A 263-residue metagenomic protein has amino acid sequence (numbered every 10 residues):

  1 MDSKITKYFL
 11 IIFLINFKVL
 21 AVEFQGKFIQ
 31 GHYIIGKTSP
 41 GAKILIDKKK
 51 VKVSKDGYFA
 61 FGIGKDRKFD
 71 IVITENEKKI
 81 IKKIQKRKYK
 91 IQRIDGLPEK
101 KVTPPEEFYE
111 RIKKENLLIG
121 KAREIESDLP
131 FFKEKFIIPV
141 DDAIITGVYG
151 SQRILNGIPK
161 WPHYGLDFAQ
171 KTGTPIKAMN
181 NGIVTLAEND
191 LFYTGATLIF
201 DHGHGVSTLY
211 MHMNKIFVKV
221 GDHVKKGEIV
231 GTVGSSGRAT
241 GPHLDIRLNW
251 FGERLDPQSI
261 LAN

Functional and structural regions predicted by a protein language model:
D2-I12, K18: Sec-dependent signal peptide recognition, specifically the positively charged N-region followed immediately by
A21-K90: Cationic-aromatic interfacial patches
S39-G41, K49, D66, Q85-R87 (+5 more regions): Solvent-exposed coil/turn segments that connect beta secondary-structure elements in extracytoplasmic/periplasmic
P40, F69, K78, D141 (+3 more regions): Envelope-exposed proteins and targeting segments
K83-T194: Surface-exposed, glycine-biased beta-strand/turn segments
P175-L186, V218-V233: Short, well-structured beta-strand-loop connectors
M179-N214, P242, R247-L248: Zn2+-dependent peptidoglycan hydrolase active-site motif and core
D222-V224, E228-T240, I246-N263: Extended, charge-rich intrinsically disordered regulatory tails
